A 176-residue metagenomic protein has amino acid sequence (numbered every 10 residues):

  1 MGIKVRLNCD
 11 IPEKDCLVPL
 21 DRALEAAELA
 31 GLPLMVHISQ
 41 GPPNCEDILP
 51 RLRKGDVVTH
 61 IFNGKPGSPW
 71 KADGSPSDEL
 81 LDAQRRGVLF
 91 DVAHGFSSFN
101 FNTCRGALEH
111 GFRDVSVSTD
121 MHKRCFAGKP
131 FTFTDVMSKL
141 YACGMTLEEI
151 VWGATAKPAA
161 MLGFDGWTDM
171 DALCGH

Functional and structural regions predicted by a protein language model:
V5-A127: Active-site core of metal-dependent hydrolases
N102-L173: His/Asp/Glu-enriched, well-ordered alpha-helical/loop segment that forms or immediately abuts the divalent-metal
H176: A contiguous, mid-protein "functional segment" used to position or interact with cofactors/ions or partner subunits
